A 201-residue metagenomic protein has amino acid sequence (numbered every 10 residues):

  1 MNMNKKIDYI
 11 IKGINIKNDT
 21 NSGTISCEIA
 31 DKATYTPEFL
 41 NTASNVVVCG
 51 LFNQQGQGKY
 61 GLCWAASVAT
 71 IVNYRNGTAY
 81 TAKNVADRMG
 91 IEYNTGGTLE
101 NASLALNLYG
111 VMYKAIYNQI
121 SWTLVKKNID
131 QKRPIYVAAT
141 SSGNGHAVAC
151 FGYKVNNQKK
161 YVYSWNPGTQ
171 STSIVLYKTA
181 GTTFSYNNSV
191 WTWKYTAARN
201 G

Functional and structural regions predicted by a protein language model:
M1-Y93, S141, N156, T196-G201: Active-site-adjacent structural segments surrounding the nucleophilic cysteine of cysteine proteases and isopeptidases
N4, D8, N18, N84-G201: Conserved active-site-adjacent core of cysteine acyl-enzyme catalytic domains
